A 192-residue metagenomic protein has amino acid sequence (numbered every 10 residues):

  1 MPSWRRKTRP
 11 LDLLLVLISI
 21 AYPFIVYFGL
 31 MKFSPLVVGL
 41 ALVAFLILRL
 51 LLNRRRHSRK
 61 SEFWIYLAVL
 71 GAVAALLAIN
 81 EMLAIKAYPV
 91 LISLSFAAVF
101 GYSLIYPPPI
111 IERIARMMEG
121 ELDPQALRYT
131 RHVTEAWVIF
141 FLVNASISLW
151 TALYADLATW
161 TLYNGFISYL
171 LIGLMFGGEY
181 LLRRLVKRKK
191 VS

Functional and structural regions predicted by a protein language model:
P2-L15: N-terminal membrane topogenic signal
L11-L13, S61-I65, R131-F141: Select subsegments of transmembrane alpha-helices in polytopic membrane proteins, especially boundary-proximal
L17-V26, L42-R49, A68-L76, N144-S148: Hydrophobic, membrane-inserted alpha-helices
P23-L36, L48-R56: Short, hydrophobic transmembrane alpha-helix segments
F28-L42, F166-Y169: Structural signature of hydrophobic alpha-helical transmembrane segments
L51-S93, L149: Long, highly hydrophobic alpha-helical transmembrane signal-anchor segments
E81-R131: Membrane-proximal helix-loop-helix units in multi-pass membrane proteins
G120-S192: C-terminal membrane-adjacent module
